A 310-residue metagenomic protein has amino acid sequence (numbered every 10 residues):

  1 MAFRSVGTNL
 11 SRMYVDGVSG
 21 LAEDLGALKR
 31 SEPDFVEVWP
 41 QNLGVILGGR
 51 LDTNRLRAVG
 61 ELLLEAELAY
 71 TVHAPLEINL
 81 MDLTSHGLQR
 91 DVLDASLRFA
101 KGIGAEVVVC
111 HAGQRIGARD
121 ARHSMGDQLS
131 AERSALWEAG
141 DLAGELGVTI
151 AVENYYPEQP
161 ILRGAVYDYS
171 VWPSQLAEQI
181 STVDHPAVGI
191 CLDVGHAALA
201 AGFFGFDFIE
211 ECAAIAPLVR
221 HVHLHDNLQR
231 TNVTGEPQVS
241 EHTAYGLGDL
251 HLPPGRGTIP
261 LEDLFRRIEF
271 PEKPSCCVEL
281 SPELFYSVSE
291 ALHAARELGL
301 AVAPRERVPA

Functional and structural regions predicted by a protein language model:
M1-A105, G189-C191, R296-A310: N-terminal pre-domain/capping segments
M1-S5, Y14, A22-K29, E106 (+4 more regions): Histidine-acidic metal/acid-base catalytic patches
N9-M13, W39-L43, P75-N79, G113-R115 (+4 more regions): Active-site beta-loop-alpha junctions enriched in small/polar residues
V15, S19, R50-T53, G87-D91 (+5 more regions): Conserved phosphate-coordination/catalytic loops
L21-R30, G49-A66, V92-G104, R133-G144 (+3 more regions): Short amphipathic alpha-helices and their capping/turn segments at secondary-structure boundaries
V36-V38, V108, I150, V222 (+1 more regions): Hydrophobic residues within beta-strands of alpha/beta enzymes
E65, D82-G189: Active-site acidic/histidine proton-transfer and metal-coordination neighborhood in alpha/beta enzyme cores
V72, I150-V152, L192, V278: Hydrophobic residues in well-ordered beta-strands that form the structural core
